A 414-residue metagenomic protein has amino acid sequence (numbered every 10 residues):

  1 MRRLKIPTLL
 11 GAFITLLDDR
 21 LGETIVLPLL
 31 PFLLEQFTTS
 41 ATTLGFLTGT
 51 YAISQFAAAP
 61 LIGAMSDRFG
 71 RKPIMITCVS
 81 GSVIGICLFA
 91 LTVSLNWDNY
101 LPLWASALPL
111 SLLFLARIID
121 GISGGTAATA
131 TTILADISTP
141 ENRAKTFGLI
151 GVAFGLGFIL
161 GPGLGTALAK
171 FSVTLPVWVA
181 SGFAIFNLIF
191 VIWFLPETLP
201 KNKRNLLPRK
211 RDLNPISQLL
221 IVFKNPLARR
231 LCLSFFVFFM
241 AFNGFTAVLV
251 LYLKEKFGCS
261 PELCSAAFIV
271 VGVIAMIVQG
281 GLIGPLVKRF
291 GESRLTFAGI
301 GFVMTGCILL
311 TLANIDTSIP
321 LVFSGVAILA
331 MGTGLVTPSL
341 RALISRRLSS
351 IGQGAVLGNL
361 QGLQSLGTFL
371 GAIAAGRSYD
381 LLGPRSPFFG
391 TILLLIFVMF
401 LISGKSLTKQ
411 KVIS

Functional and structural regions predicted by a protein language model:
M1-L4, P196-L233: Juxtamembrane intracellular "pre-TM" segments in multi-pass secondary transporters
L17, G85, N99-G125, P320-L335: Hydrophobic core of transmembrane alpha-helices in multi-pass small-molecule transporters, especially MFS/SLC-type
P28-T42, A247-C264: Short amphipathic helix-loop junctions that connect adjacent transmembrane helices in Major Facilitator Superfamily/SLC
A59-G70, V278-E292, Y379-D380: Helix-to-loop junctions at the C-terminal end of transmembrane segments in multipass secondary transporters
S80-S106, F302-D316: C-terminal ends and interior cores of transmembrane alpha-helices in multi-pass membrane transporters/permeases
F114-G155: Cytoplasmic helix-loop-helix junction between adjacent transmembrane helices in 12-TM secondary transporters
A169-G182, R377-L395: A membrane-interface helix-boundary motif in multi-pass transporters
S293-L340: C-terminal transmembrane helical hairpin of 12-TM major facilitator-type secondary transporters
